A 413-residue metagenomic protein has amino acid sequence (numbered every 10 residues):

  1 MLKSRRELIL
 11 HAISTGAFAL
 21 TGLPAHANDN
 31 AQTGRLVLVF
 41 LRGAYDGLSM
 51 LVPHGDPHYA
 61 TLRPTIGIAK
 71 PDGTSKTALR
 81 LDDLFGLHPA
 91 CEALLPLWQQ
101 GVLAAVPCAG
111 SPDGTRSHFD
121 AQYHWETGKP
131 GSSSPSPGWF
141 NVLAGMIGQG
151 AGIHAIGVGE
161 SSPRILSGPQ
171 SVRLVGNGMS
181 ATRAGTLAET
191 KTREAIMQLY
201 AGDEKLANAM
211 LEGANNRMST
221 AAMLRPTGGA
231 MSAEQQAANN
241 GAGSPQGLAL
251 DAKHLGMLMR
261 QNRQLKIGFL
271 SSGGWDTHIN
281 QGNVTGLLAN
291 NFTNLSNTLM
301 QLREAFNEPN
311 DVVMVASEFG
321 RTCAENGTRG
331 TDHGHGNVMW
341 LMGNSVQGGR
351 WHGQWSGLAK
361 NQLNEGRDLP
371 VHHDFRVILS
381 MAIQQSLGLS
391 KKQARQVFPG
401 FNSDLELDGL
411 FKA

Functional and structural regions predicted by a protein language model:
M1-A305, A324, V338-A413: Feature for exported/extracytoplasmic and membrane-associated proteins, marking the mature portion
L299, R303-G327: Metal-dependent active-site segment of extracytoplasmic phospho-/sulfohydrolases and closely related
N326-G330, G334: Histidine/acidic-residue-rich catalytic or RNA/ligand-binding cores of hydrolases and nuclease-related proteins
